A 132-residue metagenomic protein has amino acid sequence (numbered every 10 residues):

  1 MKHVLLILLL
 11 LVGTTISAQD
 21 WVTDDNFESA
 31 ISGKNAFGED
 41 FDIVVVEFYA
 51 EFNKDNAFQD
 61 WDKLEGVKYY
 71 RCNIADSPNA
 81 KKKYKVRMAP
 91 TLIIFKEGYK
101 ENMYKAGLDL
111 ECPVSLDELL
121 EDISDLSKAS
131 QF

Functional and structural regions predicted by a protein language model:
V4-G13: Sec-dependent N-terminal signal peptides
T14-A18: Sec/Tat signal peptide C-region and signal peptidase I cleavage site
W21-E65: Local sequence-structure signature of Cys/Sec-based thiol-disulfide redox active-site neighborhoods
V44-E47, R71, T91: Structural recognition of the beta-strand scaffold that forms the well-ordered cores of secreted hydrolase catalytic
N53-A57, A80, N102-Y104: Extracytoplasmic/secreted cell-surface and envelope-processing proteins
K68-D76, A80: Short, internal strand/loop/helix patches that form the active-site neighborhood or redox-interaction surface
Y84-K96: Structural micro-motif
I94-F132: Non-catalytic, surface beta->alpha helical segment in thiol-disulfide oxidoreductase systems
